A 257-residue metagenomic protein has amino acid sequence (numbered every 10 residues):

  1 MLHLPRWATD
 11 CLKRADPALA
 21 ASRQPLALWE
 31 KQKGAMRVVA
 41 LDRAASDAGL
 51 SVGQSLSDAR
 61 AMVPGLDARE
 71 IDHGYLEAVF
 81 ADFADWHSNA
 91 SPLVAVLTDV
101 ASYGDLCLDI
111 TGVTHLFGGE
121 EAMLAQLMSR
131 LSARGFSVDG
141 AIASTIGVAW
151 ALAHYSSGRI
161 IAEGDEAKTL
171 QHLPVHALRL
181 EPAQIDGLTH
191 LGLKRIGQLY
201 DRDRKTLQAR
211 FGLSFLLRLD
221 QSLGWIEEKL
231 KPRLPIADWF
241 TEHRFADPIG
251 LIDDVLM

Functional and structural regions predicted by a protein language model:
M1-M257: Gly/Gly-Pro- and Ser/Thr-rich, intrinsically disordered tail segments characteristic of DNA damage-repair and tolerance
